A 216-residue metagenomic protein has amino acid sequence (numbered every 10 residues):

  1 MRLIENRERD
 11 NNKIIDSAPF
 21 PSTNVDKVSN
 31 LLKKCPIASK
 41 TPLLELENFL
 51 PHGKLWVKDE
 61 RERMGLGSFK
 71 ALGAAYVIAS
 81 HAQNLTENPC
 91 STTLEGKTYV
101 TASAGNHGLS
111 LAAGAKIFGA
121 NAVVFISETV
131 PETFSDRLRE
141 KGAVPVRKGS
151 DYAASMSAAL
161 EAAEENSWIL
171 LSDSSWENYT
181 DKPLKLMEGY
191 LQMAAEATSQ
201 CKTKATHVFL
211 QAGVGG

Functional and structural regions predicted by a protein language model:
M1-G216: PLP-dependent amino-acid enzyme catalytic core
